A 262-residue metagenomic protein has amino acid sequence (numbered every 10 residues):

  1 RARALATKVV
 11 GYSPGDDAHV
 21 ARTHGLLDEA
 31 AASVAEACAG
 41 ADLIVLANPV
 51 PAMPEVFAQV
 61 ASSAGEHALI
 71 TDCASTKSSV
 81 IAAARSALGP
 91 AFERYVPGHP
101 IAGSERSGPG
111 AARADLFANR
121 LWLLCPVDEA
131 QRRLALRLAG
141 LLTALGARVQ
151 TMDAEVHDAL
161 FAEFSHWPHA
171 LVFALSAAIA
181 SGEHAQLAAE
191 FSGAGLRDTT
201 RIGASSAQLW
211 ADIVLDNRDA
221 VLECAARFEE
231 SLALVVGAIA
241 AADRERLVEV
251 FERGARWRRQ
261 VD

Functional and structural regions predicted by a protein language model:
L5-L26: NAD(P)-binding Rossmann-fold cofactor-contacting core
L26-V34: Conserved SAM-binding strand-loop segment of SAM-dependent methyltransferases
D28, D42, P168: Conserved acidic residues
V34-L69: Rossmann-like NAD(P)-binding element
A47-P49, A74, P126: Glycine-rich, N-terminal phosphate-binding loop of Rossmann-like dinucleotide-binding domains
V56-G110: Rossmann-like NAD(P)(H) cofactor-binding subdomain of soluble oxidoreductases
L116-R201: Internal alpha-helical scaffold of NAD(P)-dependent oxidoreductase catalytic cores
A185-G254: Interdomain hinge/lid region at the active-site interface of Rossmann-like NAD(P)-dependent oxidoreductases
